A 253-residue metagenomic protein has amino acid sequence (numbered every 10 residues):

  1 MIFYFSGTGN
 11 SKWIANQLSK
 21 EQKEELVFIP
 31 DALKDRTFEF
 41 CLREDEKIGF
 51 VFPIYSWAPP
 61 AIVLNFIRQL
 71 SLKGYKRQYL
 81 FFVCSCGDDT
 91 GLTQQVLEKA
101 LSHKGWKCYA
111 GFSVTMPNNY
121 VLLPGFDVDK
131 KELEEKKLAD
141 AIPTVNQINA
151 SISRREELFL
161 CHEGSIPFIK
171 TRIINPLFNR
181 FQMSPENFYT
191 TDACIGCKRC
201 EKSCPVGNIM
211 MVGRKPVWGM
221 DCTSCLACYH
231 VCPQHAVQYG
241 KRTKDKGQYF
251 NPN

Functional and structural regions predicted by a protein language model:
I2, S6-L33, L42-F52, S56-L177 (+1 more regions): FMN-binding flavodoxin-like domain, especially the glycine-rich phosphate-binding loop
Q22-K23, S184-E186, R214: Generic structural motif recognizing short loop/turn segments at the entrances and edges of beta-strands
R36-F38: Short acidic active-site motifs
G164-G196, K202: A mid-sequence, solvent-exposed acidic-amphipathic segment
Y189-T190, I195-V217, T223, A227-K244: Iron-sulfur cluster-binding cysteine motifs and their immediate structural context in ferredoxin-like electron-transfer
Y249-P252: Active-site-proximal loop/hinge segments that shape catalytic or ion-binding/gating pockets
